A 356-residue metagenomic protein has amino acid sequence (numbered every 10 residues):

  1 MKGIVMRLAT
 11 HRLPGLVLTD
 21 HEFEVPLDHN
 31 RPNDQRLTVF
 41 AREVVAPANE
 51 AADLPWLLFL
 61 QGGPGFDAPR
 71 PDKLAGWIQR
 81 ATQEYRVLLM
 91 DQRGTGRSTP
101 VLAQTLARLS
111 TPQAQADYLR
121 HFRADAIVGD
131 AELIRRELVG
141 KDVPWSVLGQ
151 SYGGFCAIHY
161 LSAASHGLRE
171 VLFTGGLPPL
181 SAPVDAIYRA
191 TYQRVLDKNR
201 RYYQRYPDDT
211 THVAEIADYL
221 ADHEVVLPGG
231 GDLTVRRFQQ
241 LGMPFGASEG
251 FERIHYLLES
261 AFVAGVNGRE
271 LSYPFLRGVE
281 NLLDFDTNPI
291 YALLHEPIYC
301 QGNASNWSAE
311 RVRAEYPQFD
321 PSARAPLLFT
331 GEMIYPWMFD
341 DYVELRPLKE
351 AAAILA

Functional and structural regions predicted by a protein language model:
I4-D232, P326, G331, P336-A356: Gly/Pro-rich cap/lid or specificity-loop segments adjacent to the active site
E224-L355: Alpha/beta-hydrolase fold active-site neighborhood
